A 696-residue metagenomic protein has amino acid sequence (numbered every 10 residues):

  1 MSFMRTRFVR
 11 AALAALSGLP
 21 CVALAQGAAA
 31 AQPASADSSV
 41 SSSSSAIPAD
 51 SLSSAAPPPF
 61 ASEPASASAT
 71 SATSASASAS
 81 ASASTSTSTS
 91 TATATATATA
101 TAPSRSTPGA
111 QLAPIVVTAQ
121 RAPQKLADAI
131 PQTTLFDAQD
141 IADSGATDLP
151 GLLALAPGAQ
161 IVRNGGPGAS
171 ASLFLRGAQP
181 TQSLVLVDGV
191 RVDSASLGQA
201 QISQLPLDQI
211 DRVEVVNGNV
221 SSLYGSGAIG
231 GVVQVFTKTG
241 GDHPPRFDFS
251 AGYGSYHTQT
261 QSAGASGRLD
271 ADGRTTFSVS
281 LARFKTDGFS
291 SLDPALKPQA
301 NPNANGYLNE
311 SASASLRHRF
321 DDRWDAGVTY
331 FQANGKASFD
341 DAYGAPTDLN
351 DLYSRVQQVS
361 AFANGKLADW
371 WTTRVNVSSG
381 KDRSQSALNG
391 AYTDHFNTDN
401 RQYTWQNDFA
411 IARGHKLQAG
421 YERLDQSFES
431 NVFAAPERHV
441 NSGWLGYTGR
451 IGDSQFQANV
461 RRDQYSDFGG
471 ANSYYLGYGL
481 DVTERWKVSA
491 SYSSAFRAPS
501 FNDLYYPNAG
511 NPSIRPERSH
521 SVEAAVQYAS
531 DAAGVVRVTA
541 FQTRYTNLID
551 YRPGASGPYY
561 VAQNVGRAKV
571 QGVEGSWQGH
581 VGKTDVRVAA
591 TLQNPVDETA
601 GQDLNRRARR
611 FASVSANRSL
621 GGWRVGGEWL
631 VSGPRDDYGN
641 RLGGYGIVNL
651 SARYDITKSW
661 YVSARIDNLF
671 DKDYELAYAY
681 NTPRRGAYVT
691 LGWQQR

Functional and structural regions predicted by a protein language model:
M1-A146, P150-A156: N-terminal Sec signal peptide and the immediately downstream disordered periplasmic leader that contains the TonB box
S2, R10, S266-D270, A490 (+1 more regions): Conserved C-terminal beta-signal and adjacent last beta-strands/turns of outer-membrane beta-barrel proteins
T118, P150, A154-V190, D211: Extracytoplasmic beta-strand/coil segments of soluble accessory domains associated with Gram-negative outer-membrane
V190-G218: Short acidic/polar hinge/loop motifs at secondary-structure boundaries that mediate gating or recognition
S221-S222, Q234, G240-P244, D248-G252 (+2 more regions): Periplasmic-side early beta-strands and strand-to-turn transitions of outer-membrane beta-barrels
G273-F277, D322-V328, K336, L367-V375 (+7 more regions): Repeated loop/turn-to-beta-strand initiation elements of outer-membrane beta-barrel proteins
A345-K366, F396-D399, S466-D467, Y478-D481 (+5 more regions): Outer-membrane beta-barrel signature, preferentially recognizing the C-terminal barrel domain of Gram-negative
R450-F456, Q542-R544, N564-Y638, D655-T657 (+2 more regions): Gram-negative outer-membrane beta-barrel transporters
